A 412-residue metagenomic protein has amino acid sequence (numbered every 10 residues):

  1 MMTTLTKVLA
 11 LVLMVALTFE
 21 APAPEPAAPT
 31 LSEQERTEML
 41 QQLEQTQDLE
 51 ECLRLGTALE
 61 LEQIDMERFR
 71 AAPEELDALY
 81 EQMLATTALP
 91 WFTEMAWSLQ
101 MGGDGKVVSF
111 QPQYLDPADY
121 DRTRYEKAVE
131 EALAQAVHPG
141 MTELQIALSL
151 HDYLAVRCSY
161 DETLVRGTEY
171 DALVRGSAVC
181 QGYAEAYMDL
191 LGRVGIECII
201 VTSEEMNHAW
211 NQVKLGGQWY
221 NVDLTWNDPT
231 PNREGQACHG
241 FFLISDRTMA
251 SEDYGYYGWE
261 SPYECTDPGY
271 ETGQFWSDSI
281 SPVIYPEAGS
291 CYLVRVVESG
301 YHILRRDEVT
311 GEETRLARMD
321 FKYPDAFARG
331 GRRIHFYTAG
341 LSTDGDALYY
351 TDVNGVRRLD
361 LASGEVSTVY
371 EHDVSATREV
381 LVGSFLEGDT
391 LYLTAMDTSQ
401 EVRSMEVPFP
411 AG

Functional and structural regions predicted by a protein language model:
M1-L9: Bacterial N-terminal signal peptides that target proteins for export
L13-T18, L191: Hydrophobic core
F19-M141, D253-G412: N-terminal accessory/pre-domain segments preceding catalytic cores
L84, A88, A134-H138, D152-S159 (+3 more regions): Sec-exported extracytoplasmic/periplasmic mature domains
A118-A172: Secondary-structure boundary elements
V174-Q181: Periplasmic OmpA-like peptidoglycan-binding domain that tethers envelope proteins to the cell wall
G182-R247: Hydrophobic/aromatic-rich core segments of domains that either
G240-E252, G258-S261: Membrane-interface recognition of transmembrane alpha-helix starts, especially the cytoplasmic loop-to-helix transition
